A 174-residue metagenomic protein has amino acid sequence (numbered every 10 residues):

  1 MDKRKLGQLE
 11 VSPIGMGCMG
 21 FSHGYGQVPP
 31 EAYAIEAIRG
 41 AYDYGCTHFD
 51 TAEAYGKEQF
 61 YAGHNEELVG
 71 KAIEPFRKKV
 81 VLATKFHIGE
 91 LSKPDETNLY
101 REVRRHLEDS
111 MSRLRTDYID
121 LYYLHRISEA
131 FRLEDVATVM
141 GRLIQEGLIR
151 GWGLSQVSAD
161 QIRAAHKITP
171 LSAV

Functional and structural regions predicted by a protein language model:
M1-V80: N-terminal binding-site loop/beta-alpha segment at the start of enzyme catalytic domains that lines or forms
V11-G15, T47-H48, K79-K85, Y118-L121 (+2 more regions): Structural preference for beta-strand elements that scaffold enzyme active sites
C18, T51-E53, T84-F86, R126 (+1 more regions): A cross-domain feature marking catalytic cores of carbohydrate-active enzymes and several ubiquitous metabolic/repair
F21, A54, I88, T116 (+1 more regions): Flexible cofactor-recognition loop at the NAD(P)H-binding site of Rossmann-like short-chain dehydrogenase/reductase
A54-Y55, P75-L99: Structural motif corresponding to the early beta-alpha repeats
L91-V174: Glycine/proline-rich, positively charged, aromatic-decorated active-site loop/lid region on the catalytic face
